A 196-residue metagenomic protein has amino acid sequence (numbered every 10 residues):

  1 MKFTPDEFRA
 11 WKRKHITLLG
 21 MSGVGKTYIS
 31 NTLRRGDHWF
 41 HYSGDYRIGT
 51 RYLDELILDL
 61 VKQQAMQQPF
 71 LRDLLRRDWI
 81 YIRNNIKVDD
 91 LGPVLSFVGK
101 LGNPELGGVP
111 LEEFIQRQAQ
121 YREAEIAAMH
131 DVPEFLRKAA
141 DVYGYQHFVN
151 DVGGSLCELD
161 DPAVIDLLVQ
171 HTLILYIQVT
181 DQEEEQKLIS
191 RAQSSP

Functional and structural regions predicted by a protein language model:
M1-A10: Pre-Walker A adenine-sensing motif
L18: Hydrophobic anchor at the beta1->P-loop junction of P-loop NTPases
S22: The conserved Walker
G25-K26: Conserved glycine(s) of the Walker
I29, L33: Hydrophobic positions on the alpha1 helix immediately C-terminal to the Walker A/P-loop
H38-L53: Short beta-strand-centered segment that lines the nucleotide-binding/catalytic pocket of NTP-utilizing
L53, I57-P162: ATP-dependent small-molecule kinase phosphotransfer cores that center on conserved nucleotide phosphate-binding segments
D151-V152, L167-P196: Conserved phosphate-donor/acceptor-positioning beta-strand/loop module used by diverse small-molecule
